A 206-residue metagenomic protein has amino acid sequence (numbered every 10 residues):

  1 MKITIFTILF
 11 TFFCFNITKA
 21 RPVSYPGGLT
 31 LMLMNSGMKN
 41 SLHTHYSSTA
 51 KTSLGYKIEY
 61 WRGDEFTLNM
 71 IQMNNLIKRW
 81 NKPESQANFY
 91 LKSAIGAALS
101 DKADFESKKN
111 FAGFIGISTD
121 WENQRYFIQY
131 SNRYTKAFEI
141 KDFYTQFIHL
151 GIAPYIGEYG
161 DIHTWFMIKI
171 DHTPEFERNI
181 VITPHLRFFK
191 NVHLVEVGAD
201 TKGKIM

Functional and structural regions predicted by a protein language model:
M1-V23: Cleavable N-terminal export/targeting peptides
K19-T183, T201: Outer-membrane pore/translocation modules
T183-M206: Alpha-helical oligomerization segments
